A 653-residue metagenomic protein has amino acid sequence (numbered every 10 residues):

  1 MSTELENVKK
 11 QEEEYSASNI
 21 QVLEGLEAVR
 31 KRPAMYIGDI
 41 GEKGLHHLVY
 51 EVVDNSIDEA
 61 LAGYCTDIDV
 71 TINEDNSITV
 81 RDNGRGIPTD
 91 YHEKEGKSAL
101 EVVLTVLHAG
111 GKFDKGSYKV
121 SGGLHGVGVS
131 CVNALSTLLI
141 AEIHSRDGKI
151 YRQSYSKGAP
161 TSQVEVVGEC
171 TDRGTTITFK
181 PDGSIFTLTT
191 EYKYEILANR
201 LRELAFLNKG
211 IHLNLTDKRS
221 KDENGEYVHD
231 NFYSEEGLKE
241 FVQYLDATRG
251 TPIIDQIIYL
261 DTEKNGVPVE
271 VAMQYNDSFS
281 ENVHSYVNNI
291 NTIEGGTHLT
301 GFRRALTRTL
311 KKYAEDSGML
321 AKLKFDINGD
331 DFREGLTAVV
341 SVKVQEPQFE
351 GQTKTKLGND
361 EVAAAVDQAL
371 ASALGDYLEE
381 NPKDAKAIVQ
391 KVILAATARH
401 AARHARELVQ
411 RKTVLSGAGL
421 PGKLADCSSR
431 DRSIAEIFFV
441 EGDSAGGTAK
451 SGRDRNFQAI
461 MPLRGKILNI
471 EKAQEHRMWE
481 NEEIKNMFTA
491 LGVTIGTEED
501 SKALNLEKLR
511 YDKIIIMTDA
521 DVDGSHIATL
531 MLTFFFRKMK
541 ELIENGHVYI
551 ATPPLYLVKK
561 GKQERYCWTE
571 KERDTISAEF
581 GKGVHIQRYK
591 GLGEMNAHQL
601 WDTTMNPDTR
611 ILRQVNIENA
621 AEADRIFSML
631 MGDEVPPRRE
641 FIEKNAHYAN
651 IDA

Functional and structural regions predicted by a protein language model:
M1-S16, L26, L48-Y50, D58-A60 (+14 more regions): GHKL-family ATPase ATP-binding module
S18-K31: Mature N-terminal segment immediately following signal peptide/propeptide cleavage in secreted/periplasmic
K31-Y50: Conserved short strand/loop->alpha-helix "switch" segment adjacent to the catalytic nucleotide/phosphoryl-transfer site
Y36-I40, G111-G122: Glycine-rich ATP-lid/hinge loop adjacent to the conserved G-boxes
G86-Y91: A short glycine-centered beta->alpha linker in the GHKL/HATPase_c
H92-E93, L100: Short adenine-binding "F-helix/F-box" segment of the Bergerat
T397-S416, D431-E436, G447, S451-R453 (+2 more regions): C-terminal interaction appendages of subunits in large macromolecular complexes
